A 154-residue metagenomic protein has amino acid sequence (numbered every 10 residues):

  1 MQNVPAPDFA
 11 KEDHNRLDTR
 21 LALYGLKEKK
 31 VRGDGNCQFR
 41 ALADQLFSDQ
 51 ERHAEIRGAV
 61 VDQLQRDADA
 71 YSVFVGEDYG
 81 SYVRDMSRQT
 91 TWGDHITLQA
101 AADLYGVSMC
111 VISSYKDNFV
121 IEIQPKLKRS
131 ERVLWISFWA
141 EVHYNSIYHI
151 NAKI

Functional and structural regions predicted by a protein language model:
N3-E122: Papain-like cysteine protease catalytic cores
L42-A43, Q124, Y148-A152: Short coil/turn segments at secondary-structure boundaries
S48, K128, N151-I154: Aromatic/acidic cage segments in peptide-binding pockets
Q89-G93, K128, W139: Short amphipathic alpha-helical interaction segments
M109, L134, N145: A broad, low-specificity signal marking well-ordered, structured residues that form hydrophobic/aromatic
S114-F138: Long amphipathic alpha-helical assembly cores
W139-I154: C-terminal helix/juxtamembrane-tail motif
